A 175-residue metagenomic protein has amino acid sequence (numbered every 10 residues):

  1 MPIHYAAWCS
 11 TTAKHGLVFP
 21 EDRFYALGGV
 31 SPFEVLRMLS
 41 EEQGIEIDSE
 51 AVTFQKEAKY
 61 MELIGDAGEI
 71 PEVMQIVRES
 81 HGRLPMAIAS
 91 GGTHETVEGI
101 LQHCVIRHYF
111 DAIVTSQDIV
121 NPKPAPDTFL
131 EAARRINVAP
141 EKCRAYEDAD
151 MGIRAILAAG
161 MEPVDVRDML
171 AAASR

Functional and structural regions predicted by a protein language model:
M1-R23, M169, A173: Active-site neighborhood of HAD-like aspartate-dependent phosphohydrolases
I3, L27-S31, Q55, G68-E72 (+3 more regions): Short beta->alpha linker loops
A7-S10, E34-M38, Q55, Q75 (+2 more regions): Alpha-helical elements of Rossmann-like donor-binding domains used by nucleotide-donor carbohydrate transfer enzymes
T11-T12, S31-I45, I100, A133: Helix-loop "lid/cap" segments that line or gate small-molecule binding pockets
L17-F19, I45, V105-I106, V138: Helix N-cap/coil-helix junction residues
V18, M38-Q75: Metal-dependent phosphoesterase signature
E62-I88, H94, E98: Short, acidic loop-to-helix structural element flanking the phosphoryl-transfer center in phosphate-processing enzymes
R78, H94-R175: Asp-based, Mg2+/Mn2+-dependent phosphohydrolase catalytic module
